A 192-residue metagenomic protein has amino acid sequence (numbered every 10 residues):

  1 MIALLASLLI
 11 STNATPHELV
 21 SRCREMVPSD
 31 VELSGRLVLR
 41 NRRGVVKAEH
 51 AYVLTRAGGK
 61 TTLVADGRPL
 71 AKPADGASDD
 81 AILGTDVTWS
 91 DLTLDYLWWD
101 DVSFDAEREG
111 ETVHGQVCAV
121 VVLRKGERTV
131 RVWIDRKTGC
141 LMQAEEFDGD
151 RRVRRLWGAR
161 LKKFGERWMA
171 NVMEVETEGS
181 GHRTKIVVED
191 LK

Functional and structural regions predicted by a protein language model:
I2-V45, R56-A57: N-terminal leader/targeting segments and the immediate start of mature chains
H17-E18, Y96-E109, R152-R155: A short, amphipathic edge element
V31-L37, Y52, T61-L63, M173: One face of beta-strands
N41, T55-R56, D135, T177: Acidic/polar residues at beta-strand termini and the immediately following turn/coil
V45-H50, R152-R155: Amphipathic hydrophobic-ligand
A48-L94: An acidic-aromatic
A51-R56, F104-E111, V132, A159-L161: Short, exposed beta-strand/loop patches in secreted or surface proteins that constitute
H114-K192: Gly/Pro-enriched, hydrophobic low-complexity segments that function as extracytoplasmic propeptides/linkers
